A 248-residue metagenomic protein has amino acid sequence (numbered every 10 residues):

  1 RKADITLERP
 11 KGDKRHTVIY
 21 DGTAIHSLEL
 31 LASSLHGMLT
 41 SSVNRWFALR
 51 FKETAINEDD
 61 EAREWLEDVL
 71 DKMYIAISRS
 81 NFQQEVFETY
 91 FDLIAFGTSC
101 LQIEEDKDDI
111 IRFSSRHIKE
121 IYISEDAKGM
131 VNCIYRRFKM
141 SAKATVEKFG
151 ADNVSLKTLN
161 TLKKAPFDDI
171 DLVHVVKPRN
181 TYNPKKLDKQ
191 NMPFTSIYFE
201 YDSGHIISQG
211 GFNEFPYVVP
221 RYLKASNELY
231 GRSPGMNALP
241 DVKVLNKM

Functional and structural regions predicted by a protein language model:
R1-V173, P178-Y182, K186-K189: Extended, helix-rich architectural segments
P184-M248: Extended, charged amphipathic alpha-helical segments
